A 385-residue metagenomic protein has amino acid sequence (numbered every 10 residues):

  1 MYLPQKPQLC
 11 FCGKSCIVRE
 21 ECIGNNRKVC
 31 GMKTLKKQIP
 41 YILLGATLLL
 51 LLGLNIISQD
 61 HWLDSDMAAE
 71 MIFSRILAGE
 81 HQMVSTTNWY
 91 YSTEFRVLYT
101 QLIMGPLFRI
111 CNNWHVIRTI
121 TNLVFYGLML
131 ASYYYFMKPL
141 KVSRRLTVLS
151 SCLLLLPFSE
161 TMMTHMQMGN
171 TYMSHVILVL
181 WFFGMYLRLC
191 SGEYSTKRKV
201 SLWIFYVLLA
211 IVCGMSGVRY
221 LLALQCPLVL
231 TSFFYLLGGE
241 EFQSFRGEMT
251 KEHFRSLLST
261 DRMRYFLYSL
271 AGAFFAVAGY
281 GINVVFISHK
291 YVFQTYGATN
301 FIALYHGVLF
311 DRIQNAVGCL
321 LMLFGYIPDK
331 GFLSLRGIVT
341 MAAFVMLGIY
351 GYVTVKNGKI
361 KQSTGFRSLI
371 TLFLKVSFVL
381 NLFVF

Functional and structural regions predicted by a protein language model:
K37, G45, I120-L146, W181 (+1 more regions): Transmembrane-helix motifs of polytopic, lipid-linked glycan transferases
I57-S65, A78-L102, H115-V116: Membrane-proximal lumenal/periplasmic loop motifs of glycosylation machinery
T93, V97, S143-C190, S216-G217 (+1 more regions): Membrane-interface micro-motifs in multi-pass membrane enzymes
L102-V124, M129, L140-K141, I327-F332: Juxtamembrane segments of multi-pass membrane glycosylation machinery that transfer sugars from lipid-linked donors
I103, L237, R264-L347: Membrane-lumen/periplasm interface segments of specific transmembrane helices in polyprenyl phosphate-linked
A131, F233, E240, M322 (+3 more regions): Hydrophobic, aromatic-rich transmembrane alpha-helices and their immediate juxtamembrane boundary segments
V179-L202, F242-Q243: Membrane-interface transmembrane helices that cradle and orient dolichyl/undecaprenyl
K199-V229, F274-F275: Membrane-interface alpha helices of multi-pass inner-membrane proteins
